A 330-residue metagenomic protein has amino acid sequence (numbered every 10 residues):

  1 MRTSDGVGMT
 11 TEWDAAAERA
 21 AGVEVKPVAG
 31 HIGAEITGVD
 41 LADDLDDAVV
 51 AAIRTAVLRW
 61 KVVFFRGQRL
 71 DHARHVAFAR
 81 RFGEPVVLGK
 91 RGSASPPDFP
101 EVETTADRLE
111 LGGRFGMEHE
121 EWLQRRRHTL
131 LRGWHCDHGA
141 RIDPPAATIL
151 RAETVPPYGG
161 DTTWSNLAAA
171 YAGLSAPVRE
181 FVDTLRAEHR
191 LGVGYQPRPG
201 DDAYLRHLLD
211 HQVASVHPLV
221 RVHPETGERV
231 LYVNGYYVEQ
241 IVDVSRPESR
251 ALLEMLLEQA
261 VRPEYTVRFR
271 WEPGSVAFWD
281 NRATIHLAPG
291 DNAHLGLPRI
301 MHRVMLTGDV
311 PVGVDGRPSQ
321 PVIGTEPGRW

Functional and structural regions predicted by a protein language model:
R2-F278, R282-W330: Fe(II)/2-oxoglutarate oxygenase catalytic core
